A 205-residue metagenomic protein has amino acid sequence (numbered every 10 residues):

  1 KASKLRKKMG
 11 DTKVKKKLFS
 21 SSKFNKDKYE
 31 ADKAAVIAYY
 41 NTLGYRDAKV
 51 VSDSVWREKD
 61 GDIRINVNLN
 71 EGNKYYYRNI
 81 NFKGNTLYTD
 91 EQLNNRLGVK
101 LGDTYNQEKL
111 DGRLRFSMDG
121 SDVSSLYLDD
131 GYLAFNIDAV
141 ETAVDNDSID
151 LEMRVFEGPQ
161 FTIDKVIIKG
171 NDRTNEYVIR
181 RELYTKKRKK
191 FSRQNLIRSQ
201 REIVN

Functional and structural regions predicted by a protein language model:
K1-N205: Interaction-mediating elements
